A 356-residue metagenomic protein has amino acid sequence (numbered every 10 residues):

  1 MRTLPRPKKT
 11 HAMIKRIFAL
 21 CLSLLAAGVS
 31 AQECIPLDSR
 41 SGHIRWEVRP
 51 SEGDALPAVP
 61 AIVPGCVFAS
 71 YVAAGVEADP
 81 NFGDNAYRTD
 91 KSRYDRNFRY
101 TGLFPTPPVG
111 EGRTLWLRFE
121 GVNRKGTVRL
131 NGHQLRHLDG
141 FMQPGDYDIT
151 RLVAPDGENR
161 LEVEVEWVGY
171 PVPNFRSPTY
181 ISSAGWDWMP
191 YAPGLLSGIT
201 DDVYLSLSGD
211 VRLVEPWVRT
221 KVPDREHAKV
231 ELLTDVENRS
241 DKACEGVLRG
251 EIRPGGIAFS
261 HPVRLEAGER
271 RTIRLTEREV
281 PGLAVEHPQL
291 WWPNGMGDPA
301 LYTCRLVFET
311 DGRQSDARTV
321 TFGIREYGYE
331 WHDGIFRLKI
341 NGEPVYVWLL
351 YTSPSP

Functional and structural regions predicted by a protein language model:
L4-K9, M13-L20, S30-S353: Secreted/periplasmic carbohydrate-active enzymes, especially glycoside hydrolases
